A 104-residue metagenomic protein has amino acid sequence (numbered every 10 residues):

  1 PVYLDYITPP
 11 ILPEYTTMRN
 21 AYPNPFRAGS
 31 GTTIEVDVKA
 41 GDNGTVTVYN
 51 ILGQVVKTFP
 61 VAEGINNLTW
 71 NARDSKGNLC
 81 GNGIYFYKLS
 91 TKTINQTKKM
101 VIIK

Functional and structural regions predicted by a protein language model:
P1-L4: Surface beta-loop-beta hairpin patches that serve as ligand-binding interfaces in beta-rich domains
Y6, T58-P60, N78, N82-K104: C-terminal tail/sorting-segment detector
T8-V48, T58-V61, I65-W70: Glycine-centered coil/turn sites that cap beta-strands in beta-rich domains
F26, L52, K76: Adenine-nucleotide cofactor-binding loop residues
D37-K39, R73, S90, I103: Solvent-exposed residues in well-ordered beta-strands and their adjoining turns, especially edge/terminal strands
V48-V56, Y85: Short, glycine-anchored, charge-dense loop/turn motifs used at functional sites
N50, D74, T91-T93: Surface-exposed loop/turn motifs at beta-strand-loop junctions within extracellular Ig-like and Fibronectin type III
L68-C80: Signal that preferentially marks extracellular ectodomain short beta-strand elements of beta-sandwich modules
